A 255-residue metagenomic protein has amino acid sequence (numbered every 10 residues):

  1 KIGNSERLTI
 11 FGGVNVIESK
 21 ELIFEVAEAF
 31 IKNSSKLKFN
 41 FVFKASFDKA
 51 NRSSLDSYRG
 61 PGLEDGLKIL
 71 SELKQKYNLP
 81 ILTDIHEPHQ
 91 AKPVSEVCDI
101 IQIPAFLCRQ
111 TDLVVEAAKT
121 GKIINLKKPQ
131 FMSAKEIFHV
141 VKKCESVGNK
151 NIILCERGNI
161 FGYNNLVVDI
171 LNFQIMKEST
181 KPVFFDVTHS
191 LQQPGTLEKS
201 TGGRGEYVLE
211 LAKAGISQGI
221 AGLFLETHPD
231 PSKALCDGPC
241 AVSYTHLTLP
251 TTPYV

Functional and structural regions predicted by a protein language model:
K1-I10: N-terminal amphipathic alpha-helix/helix-capping segment at the start of soluble metabolic enzymes
I10-G12, F41-A45, I81-T83, I101-I103 (+4 more regions): Hydrophobic faces of well-ordered beta-strands that scaffold small-molecule active sites in alpha/beta enzyme cores
V14-S19, K44-P61, P229-C236: Glycine-rich, proline-tolerant flexible connector loops at the mouths of alpha/beta enzymes
A45-Q102, R109-L113: N-terminal active-site wall of soluble small-molecule enzyme domains
P61-L63, H89-Q90, A105-T120, M132-V140 (+1 more regions): Active-site-adjacent beta->alpha loops and helix N-cap segments on the catalytic face of soluble alpha/beta enzymes
L79-E87, I100-Q110, I123-A134, I153-R157: Catalytic beta/alpha-barrel core
P129-F224: Catalytic alpha/beta core domains of metabolic enzymes, predominantly
H246-V255: Single conserved hydrophobic/aromatic residue that forms the stacking wall/gate of nucleotide- or nucleobase-binding
